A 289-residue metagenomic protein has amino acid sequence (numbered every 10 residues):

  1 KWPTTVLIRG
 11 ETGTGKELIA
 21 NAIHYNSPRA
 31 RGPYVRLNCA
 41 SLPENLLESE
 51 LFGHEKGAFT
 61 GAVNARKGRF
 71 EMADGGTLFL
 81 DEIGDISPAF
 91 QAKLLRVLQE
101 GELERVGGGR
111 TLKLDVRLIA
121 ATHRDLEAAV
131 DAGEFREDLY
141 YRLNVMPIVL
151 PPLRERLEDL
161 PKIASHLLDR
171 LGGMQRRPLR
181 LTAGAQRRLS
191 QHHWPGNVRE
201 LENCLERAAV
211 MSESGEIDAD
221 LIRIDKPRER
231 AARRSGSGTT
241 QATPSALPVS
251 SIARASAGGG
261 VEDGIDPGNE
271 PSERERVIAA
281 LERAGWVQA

Functional and structural regions predicted by a protein language model:
K1, S27-G32, G107-R117, D125-A242: Nucleotide-binding/hydrolysis machinery
K1-T60, E71-S87, D115, P152-L157 (+1 more regions): Conserved post-Walker A coupling segment in P-loop NTPases
T14, L37, L51, A73 (+10 more regions): Conserved RecA-like P-loop NTPase ATPase core
N26, H54, K93, V97 (+1 more regions): Conserved helical "switch/dimer-interface" subregion of ABC/ABC-like ATPase nucleotide-binding domains
V35, N64-G75, F79, S87-K93 (+2 more regions): AAA+/SF3 P-loop NTPase mechanochemical coupling elements
G57-N64, E100-R105, A128: Short gly/ser/thr-rich secondary-structure transition/capping motifs
G172, A242-A289: Bacterial C-terminal helix-turn-helix
